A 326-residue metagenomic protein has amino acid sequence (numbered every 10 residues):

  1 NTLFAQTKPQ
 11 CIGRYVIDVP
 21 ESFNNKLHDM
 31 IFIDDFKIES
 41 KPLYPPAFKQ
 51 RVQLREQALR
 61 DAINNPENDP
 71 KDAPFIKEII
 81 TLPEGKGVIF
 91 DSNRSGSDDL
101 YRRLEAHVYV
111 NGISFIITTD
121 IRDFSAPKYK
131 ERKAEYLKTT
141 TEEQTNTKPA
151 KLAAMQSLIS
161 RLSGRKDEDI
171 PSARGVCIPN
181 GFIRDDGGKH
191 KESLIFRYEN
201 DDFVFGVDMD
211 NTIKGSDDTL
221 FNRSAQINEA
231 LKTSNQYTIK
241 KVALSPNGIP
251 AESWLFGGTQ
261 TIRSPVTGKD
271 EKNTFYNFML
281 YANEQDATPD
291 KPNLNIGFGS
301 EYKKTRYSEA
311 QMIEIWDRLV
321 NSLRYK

Functional and structural regions predicted by a protein language model:
T2-Q50: N-terminal mature-domain "stem" immediately C-terminal to a signal peptide or N-terminal signal-anchor/transmembrane
V19-K26, R122-V176, N293-K326: Surface-exposed amphipathic alpha-helical segments
I31-P74, I116-D120, K191-Q226, S253 (+3 more regions): A short acidic-to-branched-hydrophobic micro-motif
Y44-K49, G96-R102, D123-K130, V204 (+2 more regions): Short, surface-exposed beta-strand/loop "edge" segments at domain boundaries and coil↔beta transitions
D61-G112, D210-T288: Signature of long, low-cysteine stretches enriched in small and polar/charged residues
L104-K128, L137, Y276-T305: A short, solvent-exposed beta-edge/loop patch
K128-P250: Acidic, serine/threonine- and glycine-rich low-complexity intrinsically disordered segments that serve as flexible
I178, R184, K189-H190, T288-D290 (+2 more regions): Acidic, proline/glycine-rich low-complexity IDRs
